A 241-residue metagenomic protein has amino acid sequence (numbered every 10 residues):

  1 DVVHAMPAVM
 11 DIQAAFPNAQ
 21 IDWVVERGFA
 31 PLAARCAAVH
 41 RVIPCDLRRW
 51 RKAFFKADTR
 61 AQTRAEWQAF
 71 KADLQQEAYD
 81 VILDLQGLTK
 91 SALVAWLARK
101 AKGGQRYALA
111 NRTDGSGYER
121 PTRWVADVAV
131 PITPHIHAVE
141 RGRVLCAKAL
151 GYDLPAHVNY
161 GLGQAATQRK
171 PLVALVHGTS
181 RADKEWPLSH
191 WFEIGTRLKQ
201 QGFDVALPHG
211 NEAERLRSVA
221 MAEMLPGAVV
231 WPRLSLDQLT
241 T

Functional and structural regions predicted by a protein language model:
V2-T241: Catalytic machinery of carbohydrate-active enzymes, primarily nucleotide-sugar-dependent glycosyltransferases
